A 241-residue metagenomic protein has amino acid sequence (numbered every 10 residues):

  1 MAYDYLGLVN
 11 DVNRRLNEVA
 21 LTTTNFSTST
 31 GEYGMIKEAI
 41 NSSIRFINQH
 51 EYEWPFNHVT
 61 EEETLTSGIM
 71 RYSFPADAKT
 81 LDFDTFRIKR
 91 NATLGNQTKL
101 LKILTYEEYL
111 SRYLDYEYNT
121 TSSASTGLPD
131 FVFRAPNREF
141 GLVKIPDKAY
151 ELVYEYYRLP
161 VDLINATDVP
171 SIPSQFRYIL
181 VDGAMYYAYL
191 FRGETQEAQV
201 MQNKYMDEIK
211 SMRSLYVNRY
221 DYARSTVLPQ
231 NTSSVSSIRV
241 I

Functional and structural regions predicted by a protein language model:
M1-I241: Glycine-enriched, solvent-exposed interface loops adjoining structured elements
